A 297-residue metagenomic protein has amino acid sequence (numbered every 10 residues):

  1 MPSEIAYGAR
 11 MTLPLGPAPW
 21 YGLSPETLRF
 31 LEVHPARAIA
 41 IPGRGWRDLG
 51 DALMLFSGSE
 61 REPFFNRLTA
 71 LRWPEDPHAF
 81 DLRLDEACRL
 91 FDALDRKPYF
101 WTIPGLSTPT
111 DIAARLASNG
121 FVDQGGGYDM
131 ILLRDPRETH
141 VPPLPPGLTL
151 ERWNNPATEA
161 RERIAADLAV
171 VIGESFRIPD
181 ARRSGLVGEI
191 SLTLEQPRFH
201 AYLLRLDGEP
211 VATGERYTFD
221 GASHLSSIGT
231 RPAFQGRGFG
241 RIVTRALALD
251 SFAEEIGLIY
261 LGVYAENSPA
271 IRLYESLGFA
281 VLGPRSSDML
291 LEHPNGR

Functional and structural regions predicted by a protein language model:
P2-H34, G127, V141-L186: Short amphipathic alpha-helix that is part of the acyltransferase structural core
P2-L94, P109: N-terminal charged segments
G45-G50, D111-V122, R198-A212: Conserved beta-hairpin
F80-C88, T230-P232, G236-L249, A253 (+1 more regions): Conserved acetyl-CoA-binding loop-helix of GNAT-fold acetyltransferases
F80-R163, D288-M289: Acyl-donor-binding surface of acyltransferase catalytic domains
L94-P104, S251-G262: Conserved GNAT acetyl-CoA-binding A-motif
S107-D123, R241, A265-P284, L291: Conserved active-site alpha-helix within GNAT-family acetyltransferase domains
A181-G229: A conserved beta-strand-loop-helix scaffold within acyl/acetyltransferase catalytic domains
